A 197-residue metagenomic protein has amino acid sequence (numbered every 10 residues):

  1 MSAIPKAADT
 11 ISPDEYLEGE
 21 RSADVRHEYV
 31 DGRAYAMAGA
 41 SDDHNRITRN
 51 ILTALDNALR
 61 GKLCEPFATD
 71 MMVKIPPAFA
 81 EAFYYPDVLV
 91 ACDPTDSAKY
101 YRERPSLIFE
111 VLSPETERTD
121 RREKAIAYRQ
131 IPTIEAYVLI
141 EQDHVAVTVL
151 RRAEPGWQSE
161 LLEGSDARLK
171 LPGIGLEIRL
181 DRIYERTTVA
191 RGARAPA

Functional and structural regions predicted by a protein language model:
M1-A197: Gly/Pro/Ser/Thr-rich low-complexity, intrinsically disordered segments predominantly at protein N-termini
